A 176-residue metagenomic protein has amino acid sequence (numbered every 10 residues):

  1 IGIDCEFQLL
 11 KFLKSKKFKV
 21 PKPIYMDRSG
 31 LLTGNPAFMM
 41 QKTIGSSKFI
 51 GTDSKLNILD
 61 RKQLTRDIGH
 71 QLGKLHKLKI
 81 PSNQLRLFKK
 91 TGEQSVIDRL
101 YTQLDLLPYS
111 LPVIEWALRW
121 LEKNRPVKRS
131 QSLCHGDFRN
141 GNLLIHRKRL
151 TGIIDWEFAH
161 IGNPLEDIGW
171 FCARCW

Functional and structural regions predicted by a protein language model:
I1-S95, R99-A117, N124-S130: ATP-binding pocket architecture of kinase catalytic cores
K14, F49, L143-I145, N163 (+1 more regions): Short, function-defining helix-loop hinge/capping sites that tune catalysis or transport
P23, L75, R119-E166: Active-site acidic catalytic loop and adjacent metal/ATP-binding pocket of ATP-dependent phosphoryl transfer enzymes
D27, E157, C172: Residues that line or immediately flank small-molecule/substrate-binding pockets and catalytic motifs
T43-I44, R147-R149, W176: Short loop segments at secondary-structure junctions
G45, S82, N140, I145 (+1 more regions): Active-site micro-motifs of SAM-dependent methyltransferase domains
L56-N57, G152, G169-F171: Glycine-rich, phosphate-binding/catalytic loops in enzymes
E166-W176: Active-site activation/catalytic loop segments of kinase-like enzymes and analogous catalytic loops in related
